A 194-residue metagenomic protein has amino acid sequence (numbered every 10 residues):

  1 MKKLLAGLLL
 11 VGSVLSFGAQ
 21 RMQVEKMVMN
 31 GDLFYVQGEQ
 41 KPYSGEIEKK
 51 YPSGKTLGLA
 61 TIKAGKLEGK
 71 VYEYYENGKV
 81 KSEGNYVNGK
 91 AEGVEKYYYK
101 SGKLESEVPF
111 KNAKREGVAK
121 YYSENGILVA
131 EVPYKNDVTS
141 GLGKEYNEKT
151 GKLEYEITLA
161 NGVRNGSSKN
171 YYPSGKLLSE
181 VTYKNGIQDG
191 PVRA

Functional and structural regions predicted by a protein language model:
L4-S13: Sec-dependent N-terminal signal peptides
L15-A194: Glycine/tyrosine- and acidic-biased, solvent-exposed loop/turn segments at the edges of beta-strands
